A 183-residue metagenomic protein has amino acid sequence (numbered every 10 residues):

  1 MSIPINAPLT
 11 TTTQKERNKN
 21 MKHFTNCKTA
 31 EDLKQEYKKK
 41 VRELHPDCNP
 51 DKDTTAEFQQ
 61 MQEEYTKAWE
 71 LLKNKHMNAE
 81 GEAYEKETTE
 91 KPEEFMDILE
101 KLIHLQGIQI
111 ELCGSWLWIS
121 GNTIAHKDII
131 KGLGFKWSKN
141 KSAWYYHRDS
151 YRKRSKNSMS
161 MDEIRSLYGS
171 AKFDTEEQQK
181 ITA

Functional and structural regions predicted by a protein language model:
S2-N49, Q60-A68: N-terminal J-domain/J-like co-chaperone modules of DnaJ/Hsp40 proteins
A30, T54, I119: Charged, low-complexity surface patches
Y37, Y65, N78-E82, E176-A183: N-terminal non-globular leader segments, chiefly Sec-dependent signal peptides
N49, D53, A125-D128: Residue-level recognition of alpha-helix termini/interfacial anchor residues
K52-E64, W144-K153: Short, Lys/Arg-enriched alpha-helical microdomains
A68-K75: PDZ-domain C-terminal substructure recognizer with occasional recognition of PDZ-binding tails
H76, E80-D97: Charged, low-complexity intrinsically disordered segments and flexible loops
E94-A183: Accessory regions outside conserved functional cores
